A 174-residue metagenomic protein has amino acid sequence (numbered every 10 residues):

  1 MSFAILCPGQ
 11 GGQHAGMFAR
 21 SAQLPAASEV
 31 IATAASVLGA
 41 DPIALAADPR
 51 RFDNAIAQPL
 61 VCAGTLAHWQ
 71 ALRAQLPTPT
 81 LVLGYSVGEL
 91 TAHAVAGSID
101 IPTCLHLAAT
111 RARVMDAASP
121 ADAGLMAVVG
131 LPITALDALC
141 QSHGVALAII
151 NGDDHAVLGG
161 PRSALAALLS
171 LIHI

Functional and structural regions predicted by a protein language model:
M1-S2, A123: Sequence-level motif detector for i,i+2 pairs with an aromatic at +2
S2-L83, A148, L158: Helix-rich "cap/lid" substructures immediately adjacent to catalytic or cofactor-binding pockets
Q10-G12, L38, A96-L171: Alpha/beta catalytic cores of group-transfer enzymes, especially the acyltransferase/condensing modules of polyketide
Q13, E89-L90: Short, active-site-adjacent cap segments at secondary-structure transitions
A32-T33, A63-A67, E89, P102 (+1 more regions): A broad detector of short, well-ordered amphipathic alpha-helices that serve as recognition/interaction surfaces
G84, G88: Gly/Ala-rich beta-loop-alpha elbow adjacent to hydrolase catalytic centers
